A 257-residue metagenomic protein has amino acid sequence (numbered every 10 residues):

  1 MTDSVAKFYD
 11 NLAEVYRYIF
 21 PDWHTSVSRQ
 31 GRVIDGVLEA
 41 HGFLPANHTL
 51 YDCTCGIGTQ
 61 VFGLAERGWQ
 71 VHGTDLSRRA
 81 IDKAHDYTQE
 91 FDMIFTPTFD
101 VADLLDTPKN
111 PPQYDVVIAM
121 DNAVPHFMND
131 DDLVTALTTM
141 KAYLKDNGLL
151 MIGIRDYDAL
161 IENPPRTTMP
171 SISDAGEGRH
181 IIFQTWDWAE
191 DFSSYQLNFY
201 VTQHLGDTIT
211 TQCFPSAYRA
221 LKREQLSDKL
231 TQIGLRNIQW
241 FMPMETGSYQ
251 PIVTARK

Functional and structural regions predicted by a protein language model:
M1-A46: Conserved class I S-adenosyl-L-methionine
A46-G56: Conserved class I S-adenosyl-L-methionine
Y51, T59-D106: Class I SAM-dependent methyltransferase SAM/SAH-binding core
T107-V116: A short acidic, Gly/Pro-enriched loop at the edge of an enzyme's catalytic core that lines a small-molecule cofactor
D115-D131: A short SAM/SAH-binding and catalytic strip from SAM-dependent methyltransferases
V134-D146: A short glycine-rich, Lys/Arg-flanked "PGG" loop and its adjoining helix->strand segment in the class I
M151-R223, S227: SAM-dependent methyltransferase
A217-K257: C-terminal lobe and adjacent flexible extensions of AdoMet/dcAdoMet transferase-like proteins
